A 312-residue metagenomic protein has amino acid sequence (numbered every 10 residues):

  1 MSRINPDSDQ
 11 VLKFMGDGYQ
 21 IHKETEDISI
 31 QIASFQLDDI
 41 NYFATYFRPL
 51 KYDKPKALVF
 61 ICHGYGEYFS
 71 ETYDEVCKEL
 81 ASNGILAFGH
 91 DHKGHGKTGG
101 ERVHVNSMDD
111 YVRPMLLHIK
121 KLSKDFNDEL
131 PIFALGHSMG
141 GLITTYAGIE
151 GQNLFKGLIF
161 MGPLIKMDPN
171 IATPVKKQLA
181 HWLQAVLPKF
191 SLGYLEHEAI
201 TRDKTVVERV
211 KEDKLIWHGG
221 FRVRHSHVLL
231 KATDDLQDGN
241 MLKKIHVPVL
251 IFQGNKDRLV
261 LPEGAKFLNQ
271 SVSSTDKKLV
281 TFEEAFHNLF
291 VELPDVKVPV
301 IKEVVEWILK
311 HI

Functional and structural regions predicted by a protein language model:
M1-L37, Y42-L50: An N-terminal hydrophobic leader/cap segment in hydrolases
P55-G64: Short beta-strand element of the alpha/beta-hydrolase
Y65-K78: The serine-hydrolase catalytic nucleophile loop
Y68-E71, G96-L130, V296: Catalytic nucleophile-loop/oxyanion-hole region of alpha/beta-hydrolase and closely related hydrolase-like folds
C77-G100: Conserved alpha/beta-hydrolase
H137-F221, H225: Alpha/beta-hydrolase-fold enzymes
I245, I251-Q253, D257: Short beta-strand/loop motif that positions the catalytic acidic residue of the alpha/beta-hydrolase fold
K278-I312: Catalytic active-site module of serine/aspartate enzymes centered on a nucleophile-bearing elbow/loop
